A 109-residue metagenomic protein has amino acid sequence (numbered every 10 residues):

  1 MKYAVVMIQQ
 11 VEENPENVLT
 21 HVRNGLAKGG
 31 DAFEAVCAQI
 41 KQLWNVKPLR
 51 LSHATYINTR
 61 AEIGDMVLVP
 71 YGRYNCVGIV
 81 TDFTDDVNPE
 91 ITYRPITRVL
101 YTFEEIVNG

Functional and structural regions predicted by a protein language model:
K2-G109: Terminal, basic amphipathic appendages of nucleotide-handling enzymes
